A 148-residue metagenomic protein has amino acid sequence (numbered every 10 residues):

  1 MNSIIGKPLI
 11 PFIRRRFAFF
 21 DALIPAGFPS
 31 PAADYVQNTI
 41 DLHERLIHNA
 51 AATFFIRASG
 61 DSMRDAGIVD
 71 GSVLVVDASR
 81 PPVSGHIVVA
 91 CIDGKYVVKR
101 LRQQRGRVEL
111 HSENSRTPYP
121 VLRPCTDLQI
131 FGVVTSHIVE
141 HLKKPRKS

Functional and structural regions predicted by a protein language model:
M1-R64, K95-Y96, Q103, C125 (+2 more regions): Short, positionally conserved secondary-structure boundary motifs
R64-D65, A78: Short, conserved secondary-structure segments in the cores of folded domains
G71-S72, H86: Structural motif
V75-V76, V89: Hydrophobic beta-strand signal
S84-V98, R102-V108: Short, compositionally biased
N114-V121: Flexible, small-/acidic-enriched active-site or ligand-binding loops
